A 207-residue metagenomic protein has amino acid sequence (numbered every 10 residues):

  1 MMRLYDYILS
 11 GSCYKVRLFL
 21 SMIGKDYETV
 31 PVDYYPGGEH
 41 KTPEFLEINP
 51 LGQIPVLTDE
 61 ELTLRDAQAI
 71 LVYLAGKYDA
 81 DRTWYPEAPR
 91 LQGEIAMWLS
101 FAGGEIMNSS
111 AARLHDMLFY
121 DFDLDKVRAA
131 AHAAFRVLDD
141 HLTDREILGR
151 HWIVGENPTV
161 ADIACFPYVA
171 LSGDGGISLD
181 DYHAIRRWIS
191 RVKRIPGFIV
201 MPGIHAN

Functional and structural regions predicted by a protein language model:
M1-H132, D144, G149: GST-like domain detector, emphasizing the conserved glutathione-binding G-site in the N-terminal thioredoxin-like
L4, L57, I95, L138 (+2 more regions): Residue-level signal for nonpolar/aromatic packing positions in well-ordered secondary structure
Y34-Y35, R187, N207: Positions that flank functional sites
Q68, R128-D139, R186-I189: Hydrophobic core segments within long, regular secondary-structure runs in both alpha- and beta-rich folds
S110-A111, H151-D181, R186, R191-R194 (+1 more regions): GST superfamily/GST-like fold recognition
Y120-D123, T159, A206-N207: Carbohydrate-binding/catalytic loop surfaces
L138-V154: Hydrophobic alpha-helical bundle segments that form small-molecule/ligand-binding pockets
V200, H205-A206: Exported/periplasmic ABC-transporter solute-binding proteins
